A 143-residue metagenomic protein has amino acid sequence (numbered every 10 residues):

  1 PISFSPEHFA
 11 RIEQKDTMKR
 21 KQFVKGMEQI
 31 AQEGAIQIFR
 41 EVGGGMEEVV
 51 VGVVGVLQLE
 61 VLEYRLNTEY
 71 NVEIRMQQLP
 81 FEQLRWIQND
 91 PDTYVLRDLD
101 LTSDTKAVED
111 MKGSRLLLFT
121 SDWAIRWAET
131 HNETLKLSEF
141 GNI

Functional and structural regions predicted by a protein language model:
P1-I143: Structural and coupling elements of P-loop NTPases
